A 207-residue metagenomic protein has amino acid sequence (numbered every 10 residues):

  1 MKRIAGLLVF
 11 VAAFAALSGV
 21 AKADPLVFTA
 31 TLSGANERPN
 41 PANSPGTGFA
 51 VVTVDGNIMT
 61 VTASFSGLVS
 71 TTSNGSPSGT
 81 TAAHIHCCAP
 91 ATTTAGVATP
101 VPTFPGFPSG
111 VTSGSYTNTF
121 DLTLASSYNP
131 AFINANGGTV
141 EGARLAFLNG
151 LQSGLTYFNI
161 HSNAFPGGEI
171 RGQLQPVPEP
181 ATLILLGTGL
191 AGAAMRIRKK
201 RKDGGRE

Functional and structural regions predicted by a protein language model:
M1-L8: Bacterial N-terminal signal peptides that target proteins for export
A5, L185, K202-D203: Intrinsically disordered, low-complexity repeat segments enriched in small/polar residues
L8-A16: Bacterial N-terminal signal peptides
G19-A23: Sec/Tat signal peptide C-region and signal peptidase I cleavage site
D24-P176: N-terminal leader/targeting pre-sequences
E179-I197: A short, hydrophobic C-terminal helix/tail in secreted or cell-surface proteins
A194-E207: C-terminal membrane-anchoring or membrane-association module
